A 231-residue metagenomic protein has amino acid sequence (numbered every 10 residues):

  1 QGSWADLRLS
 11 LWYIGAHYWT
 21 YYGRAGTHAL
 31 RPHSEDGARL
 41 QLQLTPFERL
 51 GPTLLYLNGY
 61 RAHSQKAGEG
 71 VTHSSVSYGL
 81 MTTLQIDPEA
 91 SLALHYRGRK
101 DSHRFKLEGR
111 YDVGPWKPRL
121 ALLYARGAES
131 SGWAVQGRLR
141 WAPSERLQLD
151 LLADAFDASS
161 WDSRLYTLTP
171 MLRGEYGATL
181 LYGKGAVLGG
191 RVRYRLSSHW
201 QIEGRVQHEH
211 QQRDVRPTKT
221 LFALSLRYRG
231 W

Functional and structural regions predicted by a protein language model:
Q1-W231: Exposed, low-structure sequence patches enriched in small/polar residues
